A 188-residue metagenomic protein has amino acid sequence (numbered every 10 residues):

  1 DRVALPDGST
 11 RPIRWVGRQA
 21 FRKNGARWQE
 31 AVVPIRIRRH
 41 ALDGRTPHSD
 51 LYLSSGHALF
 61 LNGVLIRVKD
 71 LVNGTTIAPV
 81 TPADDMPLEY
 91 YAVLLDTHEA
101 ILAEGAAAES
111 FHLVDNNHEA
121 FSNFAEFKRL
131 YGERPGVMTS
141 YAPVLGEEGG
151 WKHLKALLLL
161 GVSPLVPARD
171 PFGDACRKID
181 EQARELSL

Functional and structural regions predicted by a protein language model:
R2-Y131: Long beta-strand-rich cores associated with HINT superfamily self-processing modules
L88-E89, D96-L188: Sequence-level preference for short, compositionally simple segments enriched in small aliphatic or small polar residues
